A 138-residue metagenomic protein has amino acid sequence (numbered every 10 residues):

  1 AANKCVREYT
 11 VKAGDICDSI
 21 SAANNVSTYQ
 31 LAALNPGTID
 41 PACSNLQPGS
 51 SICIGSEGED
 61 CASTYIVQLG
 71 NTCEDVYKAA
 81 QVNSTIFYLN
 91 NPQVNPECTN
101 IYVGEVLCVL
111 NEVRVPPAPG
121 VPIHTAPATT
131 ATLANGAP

Functional and structural regions predicted by a protein language model:
A1-C5, R114-P138: Eukaryotic N-terminal targeting leaders
A1-N24, S56-Q81, P138: Primarily a LysM-type cell-wall glycan-binding module
N3, T28-C61, T85-V121: Extracellular LysM carbohydrate-binding repeats and other cell-envelope/extracellular binding modules
Q30, N71-E74, I86, A126-T130: Short, low-complexity, polar/charged sequence segments that are solvent-exposed and flexible
D75, A80-T85, P92-Q93, I123 (+1 more regions): Generic hydrophobic segment detector
